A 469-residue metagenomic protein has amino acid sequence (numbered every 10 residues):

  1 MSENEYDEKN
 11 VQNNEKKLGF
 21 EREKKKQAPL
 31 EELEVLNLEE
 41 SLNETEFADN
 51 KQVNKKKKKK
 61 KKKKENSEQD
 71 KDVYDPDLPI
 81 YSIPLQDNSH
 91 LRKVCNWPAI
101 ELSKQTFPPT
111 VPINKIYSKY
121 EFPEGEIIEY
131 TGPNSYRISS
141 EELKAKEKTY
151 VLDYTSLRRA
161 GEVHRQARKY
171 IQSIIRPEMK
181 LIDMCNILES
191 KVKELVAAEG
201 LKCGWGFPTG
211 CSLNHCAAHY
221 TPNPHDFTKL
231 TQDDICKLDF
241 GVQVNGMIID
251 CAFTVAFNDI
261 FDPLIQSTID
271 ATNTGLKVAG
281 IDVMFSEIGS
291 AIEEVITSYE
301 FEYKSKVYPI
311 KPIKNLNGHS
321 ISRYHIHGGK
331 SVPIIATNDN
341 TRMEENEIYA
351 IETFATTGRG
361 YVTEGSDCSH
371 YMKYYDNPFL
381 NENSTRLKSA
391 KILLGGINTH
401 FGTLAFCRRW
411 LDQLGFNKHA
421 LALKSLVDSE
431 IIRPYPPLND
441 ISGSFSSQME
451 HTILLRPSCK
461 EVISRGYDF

Functional and structural regions predicted by a protein language model:
S2-F469: Active-site neighborhoods and metal-handling regions in enzymes and metal-associated proteins
